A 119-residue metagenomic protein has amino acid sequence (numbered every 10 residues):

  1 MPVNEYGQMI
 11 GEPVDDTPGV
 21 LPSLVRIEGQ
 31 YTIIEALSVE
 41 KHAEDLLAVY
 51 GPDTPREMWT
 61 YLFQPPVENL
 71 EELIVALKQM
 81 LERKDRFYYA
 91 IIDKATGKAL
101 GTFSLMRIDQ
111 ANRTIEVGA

Functional and structural regions predicted by a protein language model:
M1-A119: GNAT-family acyltransferases
